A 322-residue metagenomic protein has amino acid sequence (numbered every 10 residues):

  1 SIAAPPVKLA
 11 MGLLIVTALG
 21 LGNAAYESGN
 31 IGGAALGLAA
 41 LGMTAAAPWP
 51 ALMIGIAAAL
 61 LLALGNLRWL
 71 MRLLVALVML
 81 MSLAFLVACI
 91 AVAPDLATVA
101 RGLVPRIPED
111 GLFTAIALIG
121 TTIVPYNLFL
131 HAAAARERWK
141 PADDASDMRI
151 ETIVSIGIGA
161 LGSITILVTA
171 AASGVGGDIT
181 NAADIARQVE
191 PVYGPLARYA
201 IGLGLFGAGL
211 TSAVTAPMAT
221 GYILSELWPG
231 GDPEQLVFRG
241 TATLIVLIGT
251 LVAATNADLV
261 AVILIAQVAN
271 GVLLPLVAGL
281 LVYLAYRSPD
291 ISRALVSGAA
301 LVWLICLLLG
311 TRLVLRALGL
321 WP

Functional and structural regions predicted by a protein language model:
S1-L21, A40-A47, I150-I153, R187-R198 (+1 more regions): Transmembrane-helix boundary/entry motifs in multi-pass membrane transporters
L9-A10, A47-M53, V154, I158 (+4 more regions): Loop-to-transmembrane helix boundary motifs in multi-pass membrane proteins
L9-N30, L38-G65, G120, G207-V214: Helix-loop-helix module between adjacent transmembrane segments
L13-V16, L41-A63, L80-F85, D232-L251 (+2 more regions): Transmembrane alpha-helical segments of multi-pass small-molecule transport proteins
G32-A40, G55-A76, A253-V262, A285-P289: Membrane-water interface regions at transmembrane-helix termini and the short interhelical loops of multi-pass membrane
M53, L62-V92, I107, A269-L274 (+1 more regions): Membrane-interface loop-to-helix entry segments
V78-V104, A115-A132, L280-P289, G310-W321: Hydrophobic alpha-helical segments and their helix-loop junctions in multi-pass secondary transporters
A135-R136, G157-D184: Extracellular/periplasmic helix-exit of transmembrane alpha-helices
